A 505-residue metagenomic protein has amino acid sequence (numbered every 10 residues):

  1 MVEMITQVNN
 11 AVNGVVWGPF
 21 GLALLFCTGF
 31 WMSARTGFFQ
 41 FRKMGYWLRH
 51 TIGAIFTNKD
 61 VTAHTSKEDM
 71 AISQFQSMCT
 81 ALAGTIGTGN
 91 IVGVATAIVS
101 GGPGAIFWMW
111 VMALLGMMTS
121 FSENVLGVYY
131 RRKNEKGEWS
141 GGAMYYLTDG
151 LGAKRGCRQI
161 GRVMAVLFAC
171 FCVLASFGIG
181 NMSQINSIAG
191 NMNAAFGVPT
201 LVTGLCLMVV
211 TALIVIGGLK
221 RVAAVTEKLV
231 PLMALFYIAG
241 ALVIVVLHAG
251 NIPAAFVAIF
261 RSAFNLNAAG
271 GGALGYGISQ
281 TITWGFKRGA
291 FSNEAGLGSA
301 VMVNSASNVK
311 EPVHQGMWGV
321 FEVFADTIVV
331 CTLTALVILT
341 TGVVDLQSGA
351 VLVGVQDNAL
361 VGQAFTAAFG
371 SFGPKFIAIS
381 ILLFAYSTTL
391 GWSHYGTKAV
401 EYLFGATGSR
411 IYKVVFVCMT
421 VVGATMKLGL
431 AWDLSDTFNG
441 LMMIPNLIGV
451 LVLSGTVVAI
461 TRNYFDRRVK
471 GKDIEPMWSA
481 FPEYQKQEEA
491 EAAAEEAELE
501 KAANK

Functional and structural regions predicted by a protein language model:
M1-G84, T88, V99-A105, G116 (+3 more regions): N-terminal alpha-helical transmembrane segments of multi-pass membrane transport and channel/translocase proteins
M4-I5, R35-Q40, N90-G93, S176-A189 (+5 more regions): Transmembrane helix-loop junctions in multi-pass membrane proteins
L24-M32, T36-R49, M164, F168 (+4 more regions): Membrane-interface loop-to-helix entry segments
M32-S33, M112-G137, T148-N186, G190-I214 (+1 more regions): Helix-loop-helix module between adjacent transmembrane segments
F38-I72, T96-I106, W110, M118-Q159 (+5 more regions): Flexible loop linkers connecting adjacent transmembrane helices in multi-pass alpha-helical membrane transporters
K59-I98, L126-Y129, E135-L151, V173 (+1 more regions): Alpha-helical membrane segments and immediately flanking helix-loop junctions that form or couple to the substrate/ion
L115-E123, L205-L219, V230-G250, T283 (+3 more regions): Selective recognition of specific alpha-helical transmembrane segments in multi-pass small-molecule
E123-K136, L242-A258, L266, G270-A273 (+2 more regions): Extracellular/periplasmic helix-exit of transmembrane alpha-helices
